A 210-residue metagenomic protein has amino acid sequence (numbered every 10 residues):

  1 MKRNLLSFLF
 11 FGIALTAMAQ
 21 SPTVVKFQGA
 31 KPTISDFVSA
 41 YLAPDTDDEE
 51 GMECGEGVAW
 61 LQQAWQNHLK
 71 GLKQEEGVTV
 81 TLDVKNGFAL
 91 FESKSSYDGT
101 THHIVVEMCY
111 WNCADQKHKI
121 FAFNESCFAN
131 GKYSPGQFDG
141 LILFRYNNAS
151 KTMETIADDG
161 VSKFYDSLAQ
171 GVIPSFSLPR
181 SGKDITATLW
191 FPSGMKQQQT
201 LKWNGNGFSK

Functional and structural regions predicted by a protein language model:
M1-T23: Bacterial Sec-dependent N-terminal signal peptides
Q20-W111: Terminal domain-start segments
D83, S95, N147, P179-S181 (+1 more regions): Acidic/polar residues at beta-strand termini and the immediately following turn/coil
T101-V106, G131, G136-L141, G171-I173 (+1 more regions): Short, surface-exposed coil-to-beta transition loops
H103-Q116, I173-S181: Structural signature of eukaryotic scaffold interfaces centered on beta-propeller domains
D115-N130, P179-A187: Acidic/hydrophobic-patterned starts of short beta strands in beta-sheet-rich repeat architectures
K119-I156: Mid-length scaffold segments of soluble, non-membrane domains
T152-K210: Short aromatic loop motif centered on NTY/YTY
